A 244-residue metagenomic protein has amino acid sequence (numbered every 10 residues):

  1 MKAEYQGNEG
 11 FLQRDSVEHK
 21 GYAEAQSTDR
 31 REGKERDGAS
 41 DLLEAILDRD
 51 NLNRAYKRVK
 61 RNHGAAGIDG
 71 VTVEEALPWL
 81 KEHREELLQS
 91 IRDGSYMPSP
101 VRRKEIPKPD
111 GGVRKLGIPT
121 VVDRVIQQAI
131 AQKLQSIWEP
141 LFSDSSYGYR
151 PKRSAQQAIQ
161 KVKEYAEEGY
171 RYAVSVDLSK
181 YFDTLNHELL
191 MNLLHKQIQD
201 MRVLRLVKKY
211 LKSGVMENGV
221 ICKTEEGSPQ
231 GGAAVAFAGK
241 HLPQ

Functional and structural regions predicted by a protein language model:
M1-W79: Non-catalytic, polymerase-adjacent accessory regions of viral genome-replication enzymes
A55, I126-Q127, D183-L185: Short helix/loop capping segments that flank catalytic or ligand/cofactor-binding pockets
A55-V59, A129, L206-L211: Short alpha-helical scaffolding segments that buttress acidic/His motifs in well-ordered protein cores
I68, Q132, V176-L178: Residues immediately flanking
E75-P98: Amphipathic alpha-helical blocks
S90-E105, P109, L141-Q244: Conserved polymerase palm-domain catalytic core
D110-Q128: Glycine-rich active-site/cofactor-binding loop and its immediate structural neighborhood
Q127-S146: Electropositive, glycine- and tryptophan-enriched low-complexity nucleic-acid-binding patches
